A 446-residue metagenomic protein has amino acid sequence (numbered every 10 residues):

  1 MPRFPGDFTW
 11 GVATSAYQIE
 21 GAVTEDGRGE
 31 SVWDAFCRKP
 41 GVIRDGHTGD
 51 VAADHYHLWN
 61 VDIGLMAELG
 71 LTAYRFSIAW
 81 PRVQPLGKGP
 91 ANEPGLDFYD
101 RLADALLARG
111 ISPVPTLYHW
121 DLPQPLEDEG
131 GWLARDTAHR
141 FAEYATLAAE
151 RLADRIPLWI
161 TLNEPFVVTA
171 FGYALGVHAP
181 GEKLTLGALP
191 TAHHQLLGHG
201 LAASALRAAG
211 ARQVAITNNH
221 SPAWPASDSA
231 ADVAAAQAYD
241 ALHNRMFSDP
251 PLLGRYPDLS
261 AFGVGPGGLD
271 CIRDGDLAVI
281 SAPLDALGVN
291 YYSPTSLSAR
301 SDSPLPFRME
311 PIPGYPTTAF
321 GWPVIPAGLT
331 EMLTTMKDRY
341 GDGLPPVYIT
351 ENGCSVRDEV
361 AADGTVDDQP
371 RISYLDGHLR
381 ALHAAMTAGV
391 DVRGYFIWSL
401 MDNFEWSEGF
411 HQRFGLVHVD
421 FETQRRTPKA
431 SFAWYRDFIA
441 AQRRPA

Functional and structural regions predicted by a protein language model:
M1-I43, A67, L86-K88, L96-A446: Active-site region of glycoside hydrolase catalytic domains
R44-L58, W132-R135: Active-site mouth loops of central-metabolism enzymes
D50-L58, K88, P94, R140: Conserved active-site regions of diverse hydrolases
D54, L58-A79, A282-A286, R339: Catalytic domains of carbohydrate-active enzymes, especially glycoside hydrolases
I78-N92: Glycine-rich, proline-tolerant flexible connector loops at the mouths of alpha/beta enzymes
